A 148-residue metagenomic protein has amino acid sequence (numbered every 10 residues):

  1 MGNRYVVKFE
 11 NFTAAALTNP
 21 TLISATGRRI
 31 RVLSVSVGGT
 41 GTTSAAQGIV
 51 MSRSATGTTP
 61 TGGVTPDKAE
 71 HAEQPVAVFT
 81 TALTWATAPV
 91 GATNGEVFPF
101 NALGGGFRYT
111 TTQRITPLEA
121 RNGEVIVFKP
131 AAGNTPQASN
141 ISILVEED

Functional and structural regions predicted by a protein language model:
M1-D148: Surface-exposed, low-hydrophobicity beta-strand/loop segments enriched in small/polar/acidic residues
